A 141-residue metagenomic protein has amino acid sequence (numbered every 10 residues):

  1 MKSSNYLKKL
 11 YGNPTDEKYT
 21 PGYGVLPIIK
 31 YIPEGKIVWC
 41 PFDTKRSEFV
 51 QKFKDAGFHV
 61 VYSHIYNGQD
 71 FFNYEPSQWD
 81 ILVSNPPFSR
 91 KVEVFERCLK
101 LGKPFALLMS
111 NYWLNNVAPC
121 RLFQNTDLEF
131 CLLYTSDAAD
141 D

Functional and structural regions predicted by a protein language model:
M1-S136: Class I S-adenosyl-L-methionine-dependent methyltransferase catalytic core
D137-D141: A short, hydrophobic C-terminal helix/tail in secreted or cell-surface proteins
